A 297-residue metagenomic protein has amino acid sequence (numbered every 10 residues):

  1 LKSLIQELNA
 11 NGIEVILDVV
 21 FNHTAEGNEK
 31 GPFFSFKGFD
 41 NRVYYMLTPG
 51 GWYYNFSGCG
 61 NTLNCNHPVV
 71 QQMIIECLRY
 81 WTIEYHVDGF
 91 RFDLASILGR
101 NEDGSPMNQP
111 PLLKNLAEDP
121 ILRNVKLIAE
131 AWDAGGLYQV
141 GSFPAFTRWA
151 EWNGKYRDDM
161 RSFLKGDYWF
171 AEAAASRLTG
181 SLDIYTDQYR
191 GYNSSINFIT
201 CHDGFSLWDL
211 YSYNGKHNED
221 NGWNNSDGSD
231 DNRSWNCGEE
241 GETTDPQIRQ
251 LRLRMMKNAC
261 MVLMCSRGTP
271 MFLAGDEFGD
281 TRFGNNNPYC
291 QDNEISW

Functional and structural regions predicted by a protein language model:
L1-V87, L94-E118, L137, I184: Substrate-binding/active-site clefts of carbohydrate-active enzymes
I16, R91, I128, A274-G275: Generic enzyme active-site microenvironment
S35-P49, W149-F163, D292-W297: Acidic, His- and aromatic-enriched active-site or binding-groove loops in soluble protein domains that engage sugars
D40, C59, S194, D231 (+1 more regions): Residues that flank catalytic or metal-binding motifs in active/ligand-binding sites
H86, E102, M107-A274, N287-Q291: Conserved alpha/beta catalytic core and glycan-binding cleft of carbohydrate-active enzymes
L273-F278, R282: Short acidic/histidine-rich active-site segments
